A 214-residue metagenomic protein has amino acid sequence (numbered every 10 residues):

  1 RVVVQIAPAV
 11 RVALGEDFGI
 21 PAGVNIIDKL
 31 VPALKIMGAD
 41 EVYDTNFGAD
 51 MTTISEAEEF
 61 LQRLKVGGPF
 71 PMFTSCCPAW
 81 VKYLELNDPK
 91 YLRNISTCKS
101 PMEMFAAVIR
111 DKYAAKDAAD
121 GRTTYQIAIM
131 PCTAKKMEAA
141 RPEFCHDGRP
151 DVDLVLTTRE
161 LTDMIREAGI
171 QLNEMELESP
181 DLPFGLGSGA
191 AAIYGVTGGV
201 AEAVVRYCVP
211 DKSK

Functional and structural regions predicted by a protein language model:
R1-K214: Iron-sulfur-associated redox domains of electron-transfer enzymes in respiratory and anaerobic energy metabolism
